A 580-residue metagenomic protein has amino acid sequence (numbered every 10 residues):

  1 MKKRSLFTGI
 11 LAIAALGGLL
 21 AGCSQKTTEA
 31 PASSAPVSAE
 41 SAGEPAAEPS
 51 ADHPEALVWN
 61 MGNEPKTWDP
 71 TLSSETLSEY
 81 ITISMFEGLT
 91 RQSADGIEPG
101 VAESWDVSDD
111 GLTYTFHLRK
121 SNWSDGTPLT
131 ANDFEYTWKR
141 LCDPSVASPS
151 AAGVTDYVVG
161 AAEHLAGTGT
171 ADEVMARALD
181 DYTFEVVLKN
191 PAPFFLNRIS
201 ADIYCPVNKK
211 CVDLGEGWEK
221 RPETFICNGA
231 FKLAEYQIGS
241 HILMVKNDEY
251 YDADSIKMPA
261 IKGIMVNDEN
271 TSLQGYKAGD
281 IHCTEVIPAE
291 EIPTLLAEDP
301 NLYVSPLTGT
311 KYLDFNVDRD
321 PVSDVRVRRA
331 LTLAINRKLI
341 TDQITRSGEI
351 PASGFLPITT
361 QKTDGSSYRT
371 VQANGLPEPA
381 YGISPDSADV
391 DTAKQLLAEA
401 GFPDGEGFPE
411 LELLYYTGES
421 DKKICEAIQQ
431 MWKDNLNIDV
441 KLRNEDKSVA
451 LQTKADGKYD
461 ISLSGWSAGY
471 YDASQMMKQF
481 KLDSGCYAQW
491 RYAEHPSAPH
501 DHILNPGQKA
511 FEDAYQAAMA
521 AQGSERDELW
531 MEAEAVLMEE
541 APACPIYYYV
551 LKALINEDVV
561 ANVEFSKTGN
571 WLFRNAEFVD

Functional and structural regions predicted by a protein language model:
N60-D109, I226-C227: N-terminal lobe/hinge region of extracytoplasmic solute-binding protein
D95, D181, L188-I256, A260 (+3 more regions): Gly/Pro-rich hinge or "lid" segments in bacterial periplasmic/extracellular proteins
E103-G153, E185, G275-A278, P321-S323: Aromatic- and charge-enriched surface segment that lines or borders ligand/interaction sites
D133-E135, P149-K210: Surface-exposed binding/hinge segments that line and control ligand-binding clefts or catalytic entry sites
G215-E216, E249-T294: Ligand-site clamp/hinge motif
I238, I383-V390, K394-G469, Y548-L551: Ligand/substrate-recognition segments at binding pockets and active sites
A334-Y368, E419-Q429, K454-D580: Detector for C-terminal structural segments
P351-E399, G418-K422: Structural transition elements
